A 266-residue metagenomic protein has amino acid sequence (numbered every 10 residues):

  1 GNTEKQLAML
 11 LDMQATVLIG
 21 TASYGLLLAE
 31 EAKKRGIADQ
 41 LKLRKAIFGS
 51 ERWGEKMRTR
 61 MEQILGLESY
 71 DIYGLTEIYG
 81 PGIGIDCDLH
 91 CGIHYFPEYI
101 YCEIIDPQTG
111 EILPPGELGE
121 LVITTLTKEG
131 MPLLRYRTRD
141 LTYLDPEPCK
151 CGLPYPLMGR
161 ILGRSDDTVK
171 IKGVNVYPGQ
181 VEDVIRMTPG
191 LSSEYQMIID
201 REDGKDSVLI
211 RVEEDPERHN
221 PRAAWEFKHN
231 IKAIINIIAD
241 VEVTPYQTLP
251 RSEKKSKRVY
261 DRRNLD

Functional and structural regions predicted by a protein language model:
G1-D266: Active-site glycine/GP-rich loop and adjacent strand/helix microenvironment that borders small-molecule binding pockets
